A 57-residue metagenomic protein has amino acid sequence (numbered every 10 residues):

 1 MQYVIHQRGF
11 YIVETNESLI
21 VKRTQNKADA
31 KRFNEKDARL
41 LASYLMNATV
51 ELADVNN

Functional and structural regions predicted by a protein language model:
M1-K27, V55: Short aromatic-glycine-(Arg/Gly/Cys) micro-motifs in beta-strand/loop hairpins
A30-N57: Short, mixed-charge low-complexity intrinsically disordered segments
